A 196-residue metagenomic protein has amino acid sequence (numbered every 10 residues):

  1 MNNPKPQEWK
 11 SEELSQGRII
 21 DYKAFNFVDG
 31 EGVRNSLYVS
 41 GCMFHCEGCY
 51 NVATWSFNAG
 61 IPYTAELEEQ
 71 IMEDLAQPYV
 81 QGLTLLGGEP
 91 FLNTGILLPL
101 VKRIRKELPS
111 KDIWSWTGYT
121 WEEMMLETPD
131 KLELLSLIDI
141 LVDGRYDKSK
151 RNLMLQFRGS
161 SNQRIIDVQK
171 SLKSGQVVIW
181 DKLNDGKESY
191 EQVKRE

Functional and structural regions predicted by a protein language model:
M1-Y38, N51-F57, V177, N184 (+1 more regions): N-terminal [4Fe-4S]-dependent radical SAM core
L14-I20, V33, N51-S115, Y119-L134: Conserved Radical SAM active-site core
K23, T117, R145, Q169: Residues at the C-termini of beta-strands that transition into short coil/loop
R34-C49, E89: Cysteine-centered iron-sulfur cluster-binding motifs in ferredoxin-type domains/subunits of redox enzymes
N93-L108, R151-E196: P-loop/Walker A phosphate-binding loop and immediately adjacent motor/lid segment at beta-alpha junctions
T120-E122, Y146-S149: Short Gly/Pro-enriched loop/turn and capping motifs at secondary-structure junctions
D139: Receiver (REC) domain switch/active-site residues of two-component response regulators
